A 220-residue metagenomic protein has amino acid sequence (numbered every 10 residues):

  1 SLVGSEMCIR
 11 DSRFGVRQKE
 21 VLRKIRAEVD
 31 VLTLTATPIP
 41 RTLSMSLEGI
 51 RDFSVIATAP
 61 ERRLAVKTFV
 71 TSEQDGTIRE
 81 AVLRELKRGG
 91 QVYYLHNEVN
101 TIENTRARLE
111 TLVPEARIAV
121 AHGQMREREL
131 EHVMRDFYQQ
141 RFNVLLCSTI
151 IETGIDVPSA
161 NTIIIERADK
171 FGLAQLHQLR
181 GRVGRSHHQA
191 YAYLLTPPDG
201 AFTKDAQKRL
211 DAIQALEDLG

Functional and structural regions predicted by a protein language model:
S1, S5-E6, R10-D211: Inter-lobe coupling/hinge segments of SF2-like helicase ATPases
A215-G220: C-terminal or mid-to-C-terminal helical accessory/interaction module adjacent to the motor/catalytic core
